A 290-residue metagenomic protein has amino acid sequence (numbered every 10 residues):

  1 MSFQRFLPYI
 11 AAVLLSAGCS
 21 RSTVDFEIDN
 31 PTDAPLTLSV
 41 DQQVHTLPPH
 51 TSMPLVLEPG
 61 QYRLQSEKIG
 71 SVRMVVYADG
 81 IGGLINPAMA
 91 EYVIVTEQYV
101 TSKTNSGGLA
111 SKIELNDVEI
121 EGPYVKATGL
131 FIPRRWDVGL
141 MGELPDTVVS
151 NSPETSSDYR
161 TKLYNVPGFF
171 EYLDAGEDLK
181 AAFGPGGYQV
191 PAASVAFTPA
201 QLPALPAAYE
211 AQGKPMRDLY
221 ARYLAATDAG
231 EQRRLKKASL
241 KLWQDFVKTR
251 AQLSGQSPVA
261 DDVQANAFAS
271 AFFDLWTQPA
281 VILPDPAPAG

Functional and structural regions predicted by a protein language model:
M1-G18: Sec-dependent bacterial lipoprotein signal peptides
C19-L57, Q61, E67-G290: Short loop/turn and low-complexity linker motifs enriched in small/turn-promoting residues
